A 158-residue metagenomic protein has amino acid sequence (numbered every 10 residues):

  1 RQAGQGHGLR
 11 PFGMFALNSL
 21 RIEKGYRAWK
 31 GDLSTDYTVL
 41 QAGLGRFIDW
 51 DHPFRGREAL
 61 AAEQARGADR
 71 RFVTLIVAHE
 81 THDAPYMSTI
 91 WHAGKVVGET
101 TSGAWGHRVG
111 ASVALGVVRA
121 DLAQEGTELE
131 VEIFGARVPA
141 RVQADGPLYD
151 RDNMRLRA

Functional and structural regions predicted by a protein language model:
R1-A158: Conserved, structured C-terminal
